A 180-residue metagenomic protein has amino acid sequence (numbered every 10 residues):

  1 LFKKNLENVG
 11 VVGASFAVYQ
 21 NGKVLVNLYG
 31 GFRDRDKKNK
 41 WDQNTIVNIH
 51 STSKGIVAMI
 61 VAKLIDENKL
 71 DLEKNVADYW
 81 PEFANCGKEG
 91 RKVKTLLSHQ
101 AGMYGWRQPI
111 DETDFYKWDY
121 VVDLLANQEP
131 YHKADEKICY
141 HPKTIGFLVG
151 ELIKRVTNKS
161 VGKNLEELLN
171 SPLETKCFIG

Functional and structural regions predicted by a protein language model:
L1-I49, D71, N127: Short, conserved catalytic-motif segment at the N-terminal edge
Q43, N48-T52, L64-Q108, A126-N127 (+1 more regions): Active-site helix/loop module of the DD-peptidase/beta-lactamase fold, centered on the serine-lysine SxxK catalytic
V57: Active/ligand-binding-proximal structured segments within catalytic/core domains that scaffold catalytic residues
I60-L64, V149-I153: Buried hydrophobic packing segments
H99, I145-L152: Active-site-proximal alpha-helical segments within enzyme catalytic domains
W118-V121, P142: Amphipathic alpha-helical interface segments
Q128-D135: Cytochrome P450 catalytic-domain "roof"
D135-T144: Cytochrome P450
